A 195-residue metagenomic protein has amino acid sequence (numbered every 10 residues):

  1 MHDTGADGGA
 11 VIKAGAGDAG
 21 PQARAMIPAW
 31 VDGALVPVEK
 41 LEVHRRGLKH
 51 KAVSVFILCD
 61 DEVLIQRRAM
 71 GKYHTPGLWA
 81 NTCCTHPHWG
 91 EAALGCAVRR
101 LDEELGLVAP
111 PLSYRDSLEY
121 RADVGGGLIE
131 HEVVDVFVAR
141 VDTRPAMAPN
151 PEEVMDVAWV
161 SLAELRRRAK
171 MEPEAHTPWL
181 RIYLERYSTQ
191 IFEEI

Functional and structural regions predicted by a protein language model:
H2-V11, E39-L41, G77, D116-V124 (+1 more regions): Nudix hydrolase/Nudix homology domain
A14-S54: Acidic, metal-coordinating catalytic segment for phosphate/diphosphate chemistry, firing primarily on the Nudix
R24-I27, K51-V53, D61, V134-D135 (+1 more regions): Change "...and in nucleic-acid phosphodiester-cleaving endonucleases..." to "...and in nucleic-acid processing enzymes
A52-C83: A glycine-rich, hydrophobic loop/mini-helix early in the fold
V55, C83, Y114, D135-F137: A structural signal for short, well-ordered beta-strand segments
I65, A80-R115: The catalytic Nudix box helix
M70-K72, H86, E119-R121: Short, catalytically relevant binding-site loops at active-site mouths
